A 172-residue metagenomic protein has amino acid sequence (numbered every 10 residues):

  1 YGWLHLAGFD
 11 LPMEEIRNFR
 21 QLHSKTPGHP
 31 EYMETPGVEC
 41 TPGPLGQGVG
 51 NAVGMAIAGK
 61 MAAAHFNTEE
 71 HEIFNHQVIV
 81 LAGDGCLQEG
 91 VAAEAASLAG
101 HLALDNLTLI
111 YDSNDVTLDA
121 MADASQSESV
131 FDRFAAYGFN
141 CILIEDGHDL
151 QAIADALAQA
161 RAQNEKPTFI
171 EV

Functional and structural regions predicted by a protein language model:
Y1-H101: Cofactor-binding active-site loop characterized by glycine-rich and histidine/acidic residues
N67-F74, D115-T117, M121-Q159: Conserved thiamine diphosphate
H76, L104-L107, Y137: Short glycine-/polar-rich loops that comprise or flank the Walker A/P-loop and associated switch/sensor motifs
G83, Y111-N114: Cofactor-binding loop segments of dinucleotide-utilizing enzymes, especially the Rossmann-like FAD- and NAD(P)+-binding
E89-D112, F169-E171: A short alpha/beta connector and helix-capping loop motif
H101-A103, A135, N164: Anion (oxyanion) recognition and catalysis
R161, P167-V172: Terminal amphipathic helices with adjacent charged low-complexity linkers/tails
